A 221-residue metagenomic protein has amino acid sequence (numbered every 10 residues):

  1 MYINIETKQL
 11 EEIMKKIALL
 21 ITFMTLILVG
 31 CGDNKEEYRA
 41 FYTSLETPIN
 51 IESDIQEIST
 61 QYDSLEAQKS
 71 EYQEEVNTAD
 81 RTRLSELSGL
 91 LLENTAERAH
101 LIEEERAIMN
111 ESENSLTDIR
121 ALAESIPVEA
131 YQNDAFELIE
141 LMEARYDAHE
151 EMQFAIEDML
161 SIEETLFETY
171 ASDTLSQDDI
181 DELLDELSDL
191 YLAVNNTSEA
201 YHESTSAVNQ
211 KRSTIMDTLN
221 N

Functional and structural regions predicted by a protein language model:
Y2-N4: Intrinsic-disorder-associated, low-complexity terminal segments enriched in Asp/Asn/His/Tyr and depleted of Lys/Arg
K8-I17: Positively charged n-region of N-terminal signal peptides that target proteins for export
A18-F23: Sec-dependent signal peptide hydrophobic core
I27-G30: C-terminal motif of bacterial Sec signal peptides marking the signal peptidase cleavage site
G32-A107: Immediate post-signal-peptide N-terminus of mature secreted/exported proteins
E36-R39, E46, A79-T82, E86-G89 (+9 more regions): Primarily heptad-repeat coiled-coil rod domains in cytosolic scaffolding/tethering proteins
T47, I51-D54, I58-Q61, L65-Q68 (+7 more regions): Solvent-exposed, amphipathic alpha-helical segments
E104-L187, E199, E203-K211, I215-T218: Extended amphipathic alpha-helical interaction segments
